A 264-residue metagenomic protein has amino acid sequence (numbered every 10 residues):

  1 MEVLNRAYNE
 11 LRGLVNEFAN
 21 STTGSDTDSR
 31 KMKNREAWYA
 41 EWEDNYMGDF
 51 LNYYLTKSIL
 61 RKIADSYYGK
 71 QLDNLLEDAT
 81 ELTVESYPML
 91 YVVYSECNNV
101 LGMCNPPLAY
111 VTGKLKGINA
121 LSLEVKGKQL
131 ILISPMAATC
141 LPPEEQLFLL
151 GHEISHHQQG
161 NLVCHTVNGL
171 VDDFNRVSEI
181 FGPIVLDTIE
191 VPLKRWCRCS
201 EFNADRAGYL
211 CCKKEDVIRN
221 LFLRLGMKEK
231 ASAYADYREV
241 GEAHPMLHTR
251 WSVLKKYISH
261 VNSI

Functional and structural regions predicted by a protein language model:
M1-S122, A137, E190-L193, E229-S232 (+1 more regions): Hydrophobic or amphipathic, alpha-helical segments that drive membrane association/targeting
L55, K114-S122, F181, T188-I189 (+2 more regions): Active-site-proximal gating segments in proteases and membrane effectors
E85, I131-F148, R195: Short pre-active-site segment immediately N-terminal to the catalytic Zn-binding motif
Y94-N98, L147, C197-E215: An active-site-proximal "capping" alpha-helix that borders the catalytic cofactor pocket
G127-Q129: Envelope-exposed proteins and targeting segments
L141, L150-Q159, N203, A207: Active-site His/Glu-centered metal-binding helix of metallohydrolases
E153-D173: Catalytic Zn2+-binding segment of zinc metalloproteases
V167-T188: A structural motif
